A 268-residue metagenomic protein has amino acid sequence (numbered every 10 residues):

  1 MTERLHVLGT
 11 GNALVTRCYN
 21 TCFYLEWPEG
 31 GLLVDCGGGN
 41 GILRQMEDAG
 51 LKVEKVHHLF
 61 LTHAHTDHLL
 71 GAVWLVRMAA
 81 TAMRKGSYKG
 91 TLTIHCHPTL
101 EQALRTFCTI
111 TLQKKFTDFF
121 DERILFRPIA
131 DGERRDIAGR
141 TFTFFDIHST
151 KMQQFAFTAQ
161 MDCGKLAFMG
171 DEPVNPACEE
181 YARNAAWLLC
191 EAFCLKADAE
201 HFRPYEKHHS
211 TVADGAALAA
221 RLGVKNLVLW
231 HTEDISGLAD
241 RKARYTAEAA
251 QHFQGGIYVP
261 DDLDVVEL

Functional and structural regions predicted by a protein language model:
M1-A49, Q153-G170: Conserved beta-strand hairpin/beta-sheet module of binuclear metal-dependent hydrolase folds, prominently
T10-N12, C36-G38, A64, T99 (+5 more regions): Active-site metal-binding loops of divalent metal-dependent hydrolases
V15-R17, P128-A197: Active-site-proximal loop/helix segment associated with metal-binding centers of metalloenzymes
L32-V34, F60, L166-F168, L188 (+1 more regions): Residue-level marker for buried hydrophobic side chains located in beta-strands that build the well-ordered beta-sheet
N40-L92: Active-site metal-binding motif and surrounding structural segment of the metallo-beta-lactamase
L75, A79-T93, F145, Q153-F155 (+2 more regions): P-loop/Walker A phosphate-binding loop and immediately adjacent motor/lid segment at beta-alpha junctions
Y88-T93, H97-Q153, D162, A250 (+1 more regions): Metallo-beta-lactamase
K165, P173-L263: Cap/insert and terminal regions of metallo-dependent hydrolase folds
